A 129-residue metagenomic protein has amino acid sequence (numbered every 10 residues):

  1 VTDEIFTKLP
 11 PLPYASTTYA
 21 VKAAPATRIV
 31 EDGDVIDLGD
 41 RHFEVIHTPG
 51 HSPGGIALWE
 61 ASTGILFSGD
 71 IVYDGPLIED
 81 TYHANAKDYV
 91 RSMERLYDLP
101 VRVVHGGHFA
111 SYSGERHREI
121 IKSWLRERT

Functional and structural regions predicted by a protein language model:
V1-I5: Short, solvent-exposed beta-strand-terminating loops
F6, D37-D40: Low-complexity, compositionally biased segments
P11-L12, T17-K22, V35, H42-E127: Metallo-beta-lactamase
T27-D32: Short acidic-hydrophobic, aromatic-tinged amphipathic segments that line or gate anion-handling sites
